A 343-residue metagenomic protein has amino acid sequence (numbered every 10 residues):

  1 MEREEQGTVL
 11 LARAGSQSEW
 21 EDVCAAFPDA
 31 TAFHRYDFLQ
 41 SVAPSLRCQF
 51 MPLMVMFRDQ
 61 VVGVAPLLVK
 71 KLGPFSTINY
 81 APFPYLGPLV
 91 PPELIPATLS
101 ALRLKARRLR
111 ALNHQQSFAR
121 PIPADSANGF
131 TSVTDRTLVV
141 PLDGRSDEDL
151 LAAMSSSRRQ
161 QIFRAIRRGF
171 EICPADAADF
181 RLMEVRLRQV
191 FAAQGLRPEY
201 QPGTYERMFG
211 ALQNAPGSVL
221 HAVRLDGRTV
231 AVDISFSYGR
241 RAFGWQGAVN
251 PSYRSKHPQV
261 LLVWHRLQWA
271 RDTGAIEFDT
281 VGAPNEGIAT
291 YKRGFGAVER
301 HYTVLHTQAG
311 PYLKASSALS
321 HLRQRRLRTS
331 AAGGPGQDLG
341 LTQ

Functional and structural regions predicted by a protein language model:
E2-E4, V69, A124-D149, D272-Q343: Active-site/acyl-donor-binding loops of N-acyltransferases
E5-R58, A65-P74, F118-T137, P141-R145 (+1 more regions): A conserved beta-strand-loop-helix scaffold within acyl/acetyltransferase catalytic domains
M54-R58, P96-K105, Y205-S317: Aromatic (often tryptophan-rich) hydrophobic motifs at membrane interfaces
V61, P82, R110, T131-T134 (+2 more regions): A short, structural micro-pattern
V69-Y85: Conserved acyl-donor/pantetheine-binding loop and adjacent beta-alpha core of acyl/acetyltransferases and related
Y80-P121: A gly/proline- and charged-residue-enriched helix-loop-helix capping module
N113-Q115, P174, G195, I276-T280: Short catalytic-loop micro-motif centered on adjacent basic/acidic residues
